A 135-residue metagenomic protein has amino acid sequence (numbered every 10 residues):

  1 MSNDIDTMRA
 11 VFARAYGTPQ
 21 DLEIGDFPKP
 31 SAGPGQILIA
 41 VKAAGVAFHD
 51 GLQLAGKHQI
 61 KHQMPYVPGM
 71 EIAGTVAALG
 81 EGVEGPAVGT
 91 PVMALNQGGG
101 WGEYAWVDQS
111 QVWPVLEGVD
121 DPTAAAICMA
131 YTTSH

Functional and structural regions predicted by a protein language model:
D4-V11: Short structural boundary motif marking the start of a folded domain
D6, E23, G35, M70 (+1 more regions): Exposed loop/turn and edge beta-strand positions of beta-sandwich/beta-sheet ligand-binding modules
A10, G74-V76, G89, V115 (+1 more regions): Residue-level signal for nonpolar/aromatic packing positions in well-ordered secondary structure
A13, L54, A77-A78, W106-Q109: Short beta-strand-to-turn element immediately C-terminal to the catalytic PLP-Schiff-base lysine in fold type I
P19-I24, K57-H58: Short gly/ser/thr-rich secondary-structure transition/capping motifs
P28-V46, K57-G99: Glycine-rich beta-strand-centered segment in the early N-terminal region that forms part of a ligand/cofactor-binding
H49-A55: Cytochrome P450 core scaffold surrounding the K-helix E-X-X-R motif and the conserved "meander" helix-loop region
L52, Q63, P91-H135: NAD(P)H dinucleotide-binding glycine-rich loop of Rossmann-like/cofactor-binding domains, especially the beta1-alpha1
